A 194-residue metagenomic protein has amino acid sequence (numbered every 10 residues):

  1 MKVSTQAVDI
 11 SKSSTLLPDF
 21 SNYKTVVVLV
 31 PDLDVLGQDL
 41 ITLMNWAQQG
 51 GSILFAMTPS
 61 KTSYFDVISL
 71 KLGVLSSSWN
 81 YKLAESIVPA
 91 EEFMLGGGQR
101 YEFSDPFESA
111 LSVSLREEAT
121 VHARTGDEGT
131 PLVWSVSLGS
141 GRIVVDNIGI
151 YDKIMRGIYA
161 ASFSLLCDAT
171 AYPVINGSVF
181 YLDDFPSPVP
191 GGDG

Functional and structural regions predicted by a protein language model:
M1-K24, V174: Aromatic-Pro/Gly-enriched surface loop or interdomain linker that acts as a lid/target-recognition segment
I10-L16, Q38-I41, D127-L132, S164-L166: Alpha-helical scaffolding within the catalytic cores of extracellular/periplasmic polymer-degrading hydrolases
I10-L17, P31-G37, K61-T62, D152-M155: Acidic-and-aromatic substrate-binding clefts and catalytic sites of carbohydrate-active enzymes
S11, V28-L33, A56-P59, N147-G149 (+1 more regions): Structural motif
K24-L29, L54, I143-V145, V179-Y181: Structural motif
L33-Q99: A glycine-rich, often tryptophan-bearing local segment used as a flexible ligand/cofactor-contacting loop or short
I87-R142, N147-I148: Catalytic beta-strand/loop cores that center a nucleophilic Ser/Cys/Thr and support acyl-enzyme chemistry
Y151-A161, L165-G194: Active-site beta->alpha N-cap acidic-glycine motif
